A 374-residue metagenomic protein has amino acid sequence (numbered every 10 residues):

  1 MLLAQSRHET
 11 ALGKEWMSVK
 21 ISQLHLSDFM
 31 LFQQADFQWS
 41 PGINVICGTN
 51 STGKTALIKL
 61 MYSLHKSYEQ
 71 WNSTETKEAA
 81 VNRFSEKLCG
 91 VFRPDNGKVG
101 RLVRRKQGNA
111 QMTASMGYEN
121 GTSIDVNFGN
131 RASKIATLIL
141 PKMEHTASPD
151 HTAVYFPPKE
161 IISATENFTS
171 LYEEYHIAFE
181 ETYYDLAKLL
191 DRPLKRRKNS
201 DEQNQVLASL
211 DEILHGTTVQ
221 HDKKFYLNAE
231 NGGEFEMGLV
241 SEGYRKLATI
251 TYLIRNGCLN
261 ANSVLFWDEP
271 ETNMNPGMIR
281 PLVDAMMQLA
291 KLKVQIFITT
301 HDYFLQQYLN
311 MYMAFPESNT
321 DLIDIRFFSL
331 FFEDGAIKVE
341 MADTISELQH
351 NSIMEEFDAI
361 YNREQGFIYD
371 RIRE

Functional and structural regions predicted by a protein language model:
L2-H25, S67-N262, E333, I337-E374: Phosphate-coordinating catalytic segments in nucleotide- and nucleic-acid-processing enzymes
G13-K66, R373: Pre-Walker A-like glycine/lysine-rich segment at the N-terminus of P-loop NTPase domains
S40-V91, S241-L253, A285, K291 (+2 more regions): Phosphate-binding glycine-rich loops of NTP-binding sites
D268-E269: Walker B catalytic acidic pair
T272-N275: ABC ATPase nucleotide-binding domain "signature" loop
P281-L282: Conserved hydrophobic alpha-helix in the ABC-type ATPase nucleotide-binding domain
M313-E333: A short helix-turn-beta junction within AAA+ P-loop NTPase domains corresponding to the substrate/partner-engaging
